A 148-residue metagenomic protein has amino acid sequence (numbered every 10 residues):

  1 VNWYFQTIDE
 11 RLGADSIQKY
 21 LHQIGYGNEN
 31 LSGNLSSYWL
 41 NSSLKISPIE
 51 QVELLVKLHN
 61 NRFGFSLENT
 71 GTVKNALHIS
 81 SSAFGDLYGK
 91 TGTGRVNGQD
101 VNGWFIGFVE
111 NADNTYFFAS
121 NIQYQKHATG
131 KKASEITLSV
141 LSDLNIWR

Functional and structural regions predicted by a protein language model:
V1-N2: Acidic/histidine-rich, surface-exposed loop or edge segments in extracytoplasmic proteins
F5-N60: Mid-domain, small-residue-enriched loop/turn segments at the edges of structured enzyme/sensor domains
E10-G13, V56-R148: Structured C-terminal helix/loop/strand segments within mature extracytoplasmic catalytic/sensor domains
